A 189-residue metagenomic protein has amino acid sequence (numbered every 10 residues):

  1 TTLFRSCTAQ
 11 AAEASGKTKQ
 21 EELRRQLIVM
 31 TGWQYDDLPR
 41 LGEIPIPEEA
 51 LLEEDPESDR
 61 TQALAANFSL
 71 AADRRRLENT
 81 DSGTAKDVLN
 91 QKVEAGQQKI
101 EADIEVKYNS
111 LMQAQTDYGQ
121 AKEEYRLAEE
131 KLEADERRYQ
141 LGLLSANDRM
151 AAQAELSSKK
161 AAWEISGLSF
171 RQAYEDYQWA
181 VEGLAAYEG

Functional and structural regions predicted by a protein language model:
T1-A12, Q26, D81-V88, A95-Q98 (+2 more regions): Extracellular, luminal, or virion-exposed ectodomains of exported proteins
T1-A14, T116-E164, W179: Charged, solvent-exposed structural "stalk/scaffold" segments of large extracytoplasmic/peripheral assemblies
K17-S58, E175-G189: Short, solvent-exposed, mixed-charge loop/turn linkers that connect secondary-structure elements
T61-A71, E78-D87, E94-Q98, T116 (+2 more regions): A glycine-/polar-enriched beta->alpha junction
